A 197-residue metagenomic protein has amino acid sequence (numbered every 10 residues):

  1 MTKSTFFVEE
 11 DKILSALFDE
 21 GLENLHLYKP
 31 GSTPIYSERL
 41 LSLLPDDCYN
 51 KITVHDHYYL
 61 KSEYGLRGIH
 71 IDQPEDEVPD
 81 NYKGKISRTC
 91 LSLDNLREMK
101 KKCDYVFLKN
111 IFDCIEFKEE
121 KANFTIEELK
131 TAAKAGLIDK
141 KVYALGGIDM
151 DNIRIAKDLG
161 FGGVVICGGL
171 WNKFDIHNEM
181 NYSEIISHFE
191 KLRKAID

Functional and structural regions predicted by a protein language model:
M1-K12, I86-C90, V142-A144: Active-site mouth loops of central-metabolism enzymes
M1-T5, P30, H57, P74 (+4 more regions): Active-site beta-loop-alpha junctions enriched in small/polar residues
F7-V8, S32-I35, N172: Acidic-and-aromatic substrate-binding clefts and catalytic sites of carbohydrate-active enzymes
I13, I52-R67, I71, L91-Y105 (+4 more regions): Catalytic cores of alpha/beta
F18, E38-D47, S62, V78-N81 (+3 more regions): Surface-exposed amphipathic alpha-helices with a cationic face
F18-Y82: N-terminal active-site wall of soluble small-molecule enzyme domains
R39, L93, E120-K130: Charged helix-capping and loop-helix junction motifs
I69-P79, Y105-E120, I153-A195: Glycine-rich phosphate-binding active-site loops on the catalytic face of alpha/beta enzymes
